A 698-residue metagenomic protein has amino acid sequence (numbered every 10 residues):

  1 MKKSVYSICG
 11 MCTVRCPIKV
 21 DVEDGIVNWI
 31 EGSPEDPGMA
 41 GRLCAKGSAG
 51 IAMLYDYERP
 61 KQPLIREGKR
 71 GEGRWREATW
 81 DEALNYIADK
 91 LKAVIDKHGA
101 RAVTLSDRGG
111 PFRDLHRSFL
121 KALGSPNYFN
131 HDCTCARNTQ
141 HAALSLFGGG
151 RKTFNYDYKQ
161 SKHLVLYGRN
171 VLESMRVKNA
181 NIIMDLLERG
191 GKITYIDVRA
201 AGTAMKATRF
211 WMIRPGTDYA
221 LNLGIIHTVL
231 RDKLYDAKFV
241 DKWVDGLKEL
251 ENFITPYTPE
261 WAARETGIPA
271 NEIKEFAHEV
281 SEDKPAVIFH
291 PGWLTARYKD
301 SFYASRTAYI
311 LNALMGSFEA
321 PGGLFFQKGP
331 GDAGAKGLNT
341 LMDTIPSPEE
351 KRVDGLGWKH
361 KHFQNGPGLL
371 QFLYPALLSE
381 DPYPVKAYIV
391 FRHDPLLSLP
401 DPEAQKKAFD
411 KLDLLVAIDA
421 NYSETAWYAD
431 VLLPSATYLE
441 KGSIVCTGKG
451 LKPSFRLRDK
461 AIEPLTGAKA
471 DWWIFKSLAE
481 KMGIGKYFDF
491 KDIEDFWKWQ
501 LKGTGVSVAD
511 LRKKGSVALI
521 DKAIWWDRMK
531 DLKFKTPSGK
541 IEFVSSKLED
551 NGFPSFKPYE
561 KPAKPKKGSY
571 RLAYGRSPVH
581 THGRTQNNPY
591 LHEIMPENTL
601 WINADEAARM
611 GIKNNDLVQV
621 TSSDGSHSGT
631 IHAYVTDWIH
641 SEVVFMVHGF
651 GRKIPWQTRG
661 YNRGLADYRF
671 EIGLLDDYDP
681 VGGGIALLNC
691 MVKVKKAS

Functional and structural regions predicted by a protein language model:
M1-D232, G246, P269-A270, K359 (+2 more regions): N-terminal export/assembly segments and adjacent metallocofactor-ligating motifs of anaerobic energy-metabolism
R66-E82, D232-A270, V353, I389 (+4 more regions): N-terminal leader/propeptide and maturation segments of large enzyme subunits in energy/redox metabolism and hydrolases
A102-P111, R264-I268, P291-K299, G331-D332 (+1 more regions): Conserved short loop/turn motifs at secondary-structure junctions
H116-M184, R189-I196, Y219-L223, Y309-W427 (+4 more regions): Extended redox/cofactor-interaction regions of prokaryotic respiratory oxidoreductases
N155, L439-P464, I474-F475, A479: Glycine/threonine-rich phosphate-binding loop and adjacent beta-strand/alpha-helix elements that clamp
Y167-G168, K206-A207, P256-W261, H290-T295 (+1 more regions): Flexible glycine/proline-enriched surface loops and loop-helix/loop-strand junctions
K411-L414, N421-S443, T447, K452-R456 (+1 more regions): C-terminal, active-site-flanking charged/polar segments
A461, L465, A470-S516, T585-W601 (+1 more regions): Long, contiguous, secondary-structure-rich segments that constitute the structural scaffold of globular domains
